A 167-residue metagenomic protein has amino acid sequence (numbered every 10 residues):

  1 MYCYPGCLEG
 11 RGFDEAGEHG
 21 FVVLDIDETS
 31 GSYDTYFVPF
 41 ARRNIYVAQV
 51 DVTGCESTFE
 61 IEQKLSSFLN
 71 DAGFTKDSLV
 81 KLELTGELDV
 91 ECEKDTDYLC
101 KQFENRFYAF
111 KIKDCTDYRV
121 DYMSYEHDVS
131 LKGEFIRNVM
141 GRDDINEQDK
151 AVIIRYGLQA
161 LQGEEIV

Functional and structural regions predicted by a protein language model:
M1-S32: Conserved beta-sheet core of the metallophosphoesterase superfamily
G31-V167: Accessory, non-catalytic peripheral segments of nucleic-acid enzymes
